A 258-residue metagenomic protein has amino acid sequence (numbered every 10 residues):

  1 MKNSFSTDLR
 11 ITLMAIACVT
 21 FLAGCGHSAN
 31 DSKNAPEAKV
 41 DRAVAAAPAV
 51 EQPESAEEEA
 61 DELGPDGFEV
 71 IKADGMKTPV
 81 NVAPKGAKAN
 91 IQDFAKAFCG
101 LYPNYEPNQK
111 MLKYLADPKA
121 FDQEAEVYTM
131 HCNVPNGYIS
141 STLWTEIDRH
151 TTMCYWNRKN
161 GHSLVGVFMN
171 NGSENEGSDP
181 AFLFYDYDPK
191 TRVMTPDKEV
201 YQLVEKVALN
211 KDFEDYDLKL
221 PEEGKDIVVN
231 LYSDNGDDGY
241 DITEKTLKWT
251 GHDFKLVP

Functional and structural regions predicted by a protein language model:
K2-L13: Bacterial N-terminal signal peptides that target proteins for export
L22-G24: C-terminal motif of bacterial Sec signal peptides marking the signal peptidase cleavage site
S32-W156: Terminal domain-start segments
N136-S140, G161-G166, G224-V228: Short, hydrophobic/aromatic-rich segments at coil-to-beta transitions
T142-W144, N170-S178, N235-D238: Short consensus segments that form the blades of beta-propeller domains, in both extracellular/periplasmic
T152-N160, Y216-E223: Structural signature of eukaryotic scaffold interfaces centered on beta-propeller domains
R158-K198: Mid-length scaffold segments of soluble, non-membrane domains
V193-P258: Short aromatic loop motif centered on NTY/YTY
